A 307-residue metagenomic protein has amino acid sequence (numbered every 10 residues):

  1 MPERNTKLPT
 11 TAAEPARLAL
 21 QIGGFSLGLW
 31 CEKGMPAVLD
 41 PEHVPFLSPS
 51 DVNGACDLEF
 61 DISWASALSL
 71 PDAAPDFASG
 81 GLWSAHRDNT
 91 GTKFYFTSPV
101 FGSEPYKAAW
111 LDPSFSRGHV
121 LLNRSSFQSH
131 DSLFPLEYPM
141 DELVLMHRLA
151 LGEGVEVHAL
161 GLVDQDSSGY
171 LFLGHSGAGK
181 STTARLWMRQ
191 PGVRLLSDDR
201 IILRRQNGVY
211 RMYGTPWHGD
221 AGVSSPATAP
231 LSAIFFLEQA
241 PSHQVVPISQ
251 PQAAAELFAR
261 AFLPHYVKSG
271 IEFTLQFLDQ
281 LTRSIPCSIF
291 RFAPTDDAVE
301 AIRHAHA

Functional and structural regions predicted by a protein language model:
M1-S176, L186-R194, I201-A307: A noncatalytic interaction/capping subdomain that flanks phosphate/NTP-handling catalytic cores
A178-K180: Conserved glycine(s) of the Walker
T183: Hydrophobic positions on the alpha1 helix immediately C-terminal to the Walker A/P-loop
